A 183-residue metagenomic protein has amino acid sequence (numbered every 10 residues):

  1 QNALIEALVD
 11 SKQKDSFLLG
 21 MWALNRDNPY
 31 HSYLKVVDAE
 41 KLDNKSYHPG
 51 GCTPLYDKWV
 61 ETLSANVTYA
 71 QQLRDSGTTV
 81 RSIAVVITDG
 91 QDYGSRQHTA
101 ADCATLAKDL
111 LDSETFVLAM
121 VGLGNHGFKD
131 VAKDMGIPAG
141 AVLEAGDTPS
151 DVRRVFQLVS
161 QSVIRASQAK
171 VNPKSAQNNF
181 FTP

Functional and structural regions predicted by a protein language model:
Q1-P183: Acidic, low-complexity intrinsically disordered regions
